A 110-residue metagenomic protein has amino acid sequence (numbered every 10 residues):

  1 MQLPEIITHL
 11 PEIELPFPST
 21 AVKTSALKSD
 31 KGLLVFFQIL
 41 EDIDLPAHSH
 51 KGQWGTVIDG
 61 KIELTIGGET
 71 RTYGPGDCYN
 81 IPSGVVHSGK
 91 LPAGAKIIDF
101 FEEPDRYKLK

Functional and structural regions predicted by a protein language model:
M1-K31, V35-F36, K110: A short, N-terminal "cap"/entry segment at the start of jelly-roll beta-barrel domains of the cupin/DSBH fold
L33, K61-E63, T70, V86 (+1 more regions): Structural motif
L33-S49: Conserved short histidine dyad/triad with adjacent acidic residue
L45-A47, L64-T65, I81, V86-P92: Short beta-strand His + acidic residue motifs that chelate non-heme Fe in jelly-roll/DSBH and cupin folds
H50-E63, G67: Glycine- and acidic-residue-biased ligand/ion/polar-headgroup-sensing regions
I58-D59, G74, A93: A cytosolic small-molecule/anion-sensing beta-strand core signal
G68-S83: Short acidic-glycine-tyrosine-enriched beta hairpin
S83-Y107: Ligand-binding loop in jelly-roll beta-barrel domains
